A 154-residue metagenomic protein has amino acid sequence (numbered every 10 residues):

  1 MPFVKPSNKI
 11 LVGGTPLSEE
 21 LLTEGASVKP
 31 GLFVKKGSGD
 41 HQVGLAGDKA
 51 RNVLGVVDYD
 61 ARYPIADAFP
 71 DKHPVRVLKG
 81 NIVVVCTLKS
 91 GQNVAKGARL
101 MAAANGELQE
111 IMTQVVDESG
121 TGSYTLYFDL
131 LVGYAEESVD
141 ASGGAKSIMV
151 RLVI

Functional and structural regions predicted by a protein language model:
M1-I154: Surface-exposed, low-hydrophobicity beta-strand/loop segments enriched in small/polar/acidic residues
